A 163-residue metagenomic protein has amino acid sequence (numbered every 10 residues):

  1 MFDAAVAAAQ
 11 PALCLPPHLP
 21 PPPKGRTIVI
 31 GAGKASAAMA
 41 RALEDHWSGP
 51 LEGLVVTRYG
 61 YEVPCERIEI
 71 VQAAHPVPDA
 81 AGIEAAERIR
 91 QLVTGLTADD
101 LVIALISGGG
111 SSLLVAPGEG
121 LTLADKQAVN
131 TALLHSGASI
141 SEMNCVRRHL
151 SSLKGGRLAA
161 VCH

Functional and structural regions predicted by a protein language model:
M1-H163: N-terminal loops that bind phosphate or other acidic moieties and the adjacent beta-alpha structural core
